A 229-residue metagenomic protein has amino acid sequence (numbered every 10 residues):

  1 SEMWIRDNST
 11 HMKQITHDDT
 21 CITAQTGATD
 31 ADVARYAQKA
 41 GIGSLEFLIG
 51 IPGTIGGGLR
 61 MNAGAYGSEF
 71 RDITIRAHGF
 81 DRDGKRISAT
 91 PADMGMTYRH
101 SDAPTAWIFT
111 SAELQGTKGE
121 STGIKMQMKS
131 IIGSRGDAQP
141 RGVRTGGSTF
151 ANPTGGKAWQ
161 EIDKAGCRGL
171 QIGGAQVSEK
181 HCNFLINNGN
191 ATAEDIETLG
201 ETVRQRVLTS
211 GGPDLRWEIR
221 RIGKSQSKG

Functional and structural regions predicted by a protein language model:
S1-I5: Short, small-residue-biased leader/transition segments that mark boundaries at the very start of proteins
R6, Q25, L48-G50, S111-E113: Short beta-strand segments
D7-I42, E69-S88: N-terminal glycine-rich flavin-associated loop
I15-T20, G58-L59, W107-S111: Acidic/polar active-site rim loop that often engages polyanionic ligands
C21, T29, T54-I55, T192: Short, structural beta-strand-to-alpha-helix junction motif
D32-G50, T97, K129-R135: Short, hydrophobic/aliphatic alpha-helical segments
A37-A40, S44-I75, T145: A gly/ser-rich beta-alpha-beta helix-loop segment of oxidoreductase catalytic cores
F80-E201, Q205-G229: Phosphate/pyrophosphate- and phosphate-bearing ligand-binding catalytic cores of soluble enzymes
